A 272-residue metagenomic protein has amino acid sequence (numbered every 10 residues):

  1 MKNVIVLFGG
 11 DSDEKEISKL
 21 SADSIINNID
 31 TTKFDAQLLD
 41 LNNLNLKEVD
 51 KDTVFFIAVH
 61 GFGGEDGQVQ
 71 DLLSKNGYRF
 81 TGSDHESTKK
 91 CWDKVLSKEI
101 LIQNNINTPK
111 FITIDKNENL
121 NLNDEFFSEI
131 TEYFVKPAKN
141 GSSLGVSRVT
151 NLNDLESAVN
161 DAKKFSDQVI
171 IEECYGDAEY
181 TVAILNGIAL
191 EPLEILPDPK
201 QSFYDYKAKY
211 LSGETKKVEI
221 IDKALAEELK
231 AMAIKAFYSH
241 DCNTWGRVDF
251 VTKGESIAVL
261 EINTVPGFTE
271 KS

Functional and structural regions predicted by a protein language model:
M1-W92, L96, D115-E125: ATP-binding N-terminal substructure of ATP-dependent carboxylate-amine bond-forming enzymes
K2-F8, A36, K47-V49, K90-E172 (+1 more regions): Active-site nucleotide/adenylate-binding loops and adjacent lid/helix of ATP-dependent enzymes
S21-A22, L229-M232: Hydrophobic alpha-helical membrane-association signature
G77-S83, T108, E191-P192, E261: Short hydrophobic/aromatic-enriched beta-strand-loop microsegments
P109, F268-S272: Short, intrinsically disordered, charge-balanced linker/junction segments flanking boundaries in proteins
T150-E228, T252-A258: Phosphate-binding site of ATP-dependent enzymes
E173, V182, F237-T269: Conserved metal-phosphate-binding beta-hairpin within the catalytic cores of diverse ATP-dependent phosphoryl-transfer
